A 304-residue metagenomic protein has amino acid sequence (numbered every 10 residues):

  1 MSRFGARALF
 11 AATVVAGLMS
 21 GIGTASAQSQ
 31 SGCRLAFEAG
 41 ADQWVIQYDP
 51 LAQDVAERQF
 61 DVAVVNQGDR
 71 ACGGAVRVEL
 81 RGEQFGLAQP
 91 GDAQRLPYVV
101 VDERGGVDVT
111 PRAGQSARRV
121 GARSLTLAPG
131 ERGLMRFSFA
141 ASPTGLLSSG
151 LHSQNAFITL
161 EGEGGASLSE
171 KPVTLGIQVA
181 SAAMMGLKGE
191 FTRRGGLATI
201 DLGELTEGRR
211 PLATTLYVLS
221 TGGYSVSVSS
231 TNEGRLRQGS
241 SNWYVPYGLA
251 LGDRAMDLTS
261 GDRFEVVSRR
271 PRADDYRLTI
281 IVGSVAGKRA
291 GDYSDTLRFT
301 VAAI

Functional and structural regions predicted by a protein language model:
M1-A12: Bacterial N-terminal signal peptides that target proteins for export
R3, W243-Y244, L297: Short, charged/polar low-complexity linear motifs in solvent-exposed/disordered segments
F10-G21: Bacterial N-terminal signal peptides
A25-P90, L127, F137-S240, F264-I304: N-terminal small/polar-rich segments of proteins
C72-T126, T231, L236-T259, R263: Surface-exposed binding patches on compact interaction domains or structured appendages
A113-Q115, R132, T159, E163: Extended, non-transmembrane interaction/recognition domains
